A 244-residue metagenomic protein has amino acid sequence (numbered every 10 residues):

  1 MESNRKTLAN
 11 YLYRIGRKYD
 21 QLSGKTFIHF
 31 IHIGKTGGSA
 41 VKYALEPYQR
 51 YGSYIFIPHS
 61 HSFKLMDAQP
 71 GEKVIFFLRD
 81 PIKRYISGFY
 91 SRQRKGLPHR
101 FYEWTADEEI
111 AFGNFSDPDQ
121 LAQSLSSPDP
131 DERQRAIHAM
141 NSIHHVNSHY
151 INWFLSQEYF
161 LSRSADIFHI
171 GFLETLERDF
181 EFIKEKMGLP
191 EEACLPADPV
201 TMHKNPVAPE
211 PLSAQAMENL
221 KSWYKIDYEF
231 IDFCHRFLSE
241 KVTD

Functional and structural regions predicted by a protein language model:
M1-D244: Membrane-interface amphipathic segments in extracytoplasmic regions
